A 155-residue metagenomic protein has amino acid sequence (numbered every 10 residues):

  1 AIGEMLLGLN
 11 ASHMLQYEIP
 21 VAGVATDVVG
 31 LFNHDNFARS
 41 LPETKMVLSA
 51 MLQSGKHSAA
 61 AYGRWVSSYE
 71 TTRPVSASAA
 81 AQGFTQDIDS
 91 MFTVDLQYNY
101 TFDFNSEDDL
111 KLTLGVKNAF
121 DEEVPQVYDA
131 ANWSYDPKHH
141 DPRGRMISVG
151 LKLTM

Functional and structural regions predicted by a protein language model:
A1-R73: Gram-negative outer-membrane beta-barrel transporters
I2, D89, N105-E107: A cross-taxa feature marking solvent-exposed loop/turn segments within ectodomains of secreted and single-pass membrane
G30-F37, A80-Q86, S134-H139: Extracellular loop and loop/strand-boundary signature of outer-membrane beta-barrel proteins
S40, M51, I88, F104 (+1 more regions): Generic marker of residues within folded, mature protein domains
P42-M46, S90-V94, D108, R143-I147: Residues that define the transmembrane beta-barrel architecture of outer-membrane proteins
L48-A50, L96-Y98, V149-L151: Membrane-embedded beta-strands of outer-membrane beta-barrel proteins, especially the hydrophobic/small aromatic
G63, T72-Q97: Generic long, charged, amphipathic alpha-helical segments
G63-V75, T101-M155: C-terminal beta-signal and adjacent terminal beta-strands/loops of Gram-negative outer-membrane beta-barrel proteins
